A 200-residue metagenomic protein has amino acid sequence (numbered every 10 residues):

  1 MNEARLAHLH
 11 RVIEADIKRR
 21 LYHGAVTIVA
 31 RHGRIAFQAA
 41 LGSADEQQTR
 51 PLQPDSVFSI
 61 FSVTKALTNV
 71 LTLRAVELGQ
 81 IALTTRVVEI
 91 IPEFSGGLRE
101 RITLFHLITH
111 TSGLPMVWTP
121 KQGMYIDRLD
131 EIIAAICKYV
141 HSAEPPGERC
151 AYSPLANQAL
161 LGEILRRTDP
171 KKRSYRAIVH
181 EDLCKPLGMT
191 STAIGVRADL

Functional and structural regions predicted by a protein language model:
M1-I60, A82, K138: Short, conserved catalytic-motif segment at the N-terminal edge
L6, V63-N69, R101-L104, P154-Q158 (+1 more regions): Short alpha-helical patches at coil-to-helix transitions and adjacent helical residues in well-structured domains
I17, V76-E77: Alpha-helix C-terminal capping/helix-coil junction sites
P54, S59-V63, E77-T119, K138-H141 (+1 more regions): Active-site helix/loop module of the DD-peptidase/beta-lactamase fold, centered on the serine-lysine SxxK catalytic
G147-L155: Cytochrome P450
